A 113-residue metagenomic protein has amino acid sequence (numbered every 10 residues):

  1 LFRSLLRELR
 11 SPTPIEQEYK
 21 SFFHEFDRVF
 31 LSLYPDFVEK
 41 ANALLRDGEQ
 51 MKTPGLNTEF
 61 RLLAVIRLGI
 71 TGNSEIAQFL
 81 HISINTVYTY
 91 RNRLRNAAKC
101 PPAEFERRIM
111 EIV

Functional and structural regions predicted by a protein language model:
R7-P14: Long, low-complexity or tandemly repetitive, helically biased scaffold regions used for multimeric assembly/adhesion
I15-Y19: Long, amphipathic, non-transmembrane alpha-helical coiled-coil-like segments that mediate oligomerization/assembly
K20-V113: Cytosolic nucleotide-binding catalytic cores of signal-transduction proteins
